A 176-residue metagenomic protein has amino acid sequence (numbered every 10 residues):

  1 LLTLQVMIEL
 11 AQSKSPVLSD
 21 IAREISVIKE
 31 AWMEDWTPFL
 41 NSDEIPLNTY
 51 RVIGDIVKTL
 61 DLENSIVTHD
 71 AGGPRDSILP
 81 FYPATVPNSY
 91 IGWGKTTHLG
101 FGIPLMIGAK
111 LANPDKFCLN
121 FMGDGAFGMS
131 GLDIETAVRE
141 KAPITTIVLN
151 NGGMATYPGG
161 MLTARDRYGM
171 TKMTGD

Functional and structural regions predicted by a protein language model:
L1-I25: Terminal amphipathic helices with adjacent charged low-complexity linkers/tails
L1-I8, I66, D76-D176: Thiamine diphosphate
L1-T3, D20, N48, D61 (+1 more regions): Poly-acidic low-complexity segments
T3, S15-V17, D35, N41 (+4 more regions): Serine/threonine-rich low-complexity intrinsically disordered regions
K14, T59-L62, A112, E140: Alpha-helix C-cap/termination motif
V17, I21-L40, A109, N151-T163: Charged, low-complexity, helix-prone segments enriched in Lys/Glu/Asp/Gln
V27-A109: Active-site diphosphate/adenylate-binding microenvironment
